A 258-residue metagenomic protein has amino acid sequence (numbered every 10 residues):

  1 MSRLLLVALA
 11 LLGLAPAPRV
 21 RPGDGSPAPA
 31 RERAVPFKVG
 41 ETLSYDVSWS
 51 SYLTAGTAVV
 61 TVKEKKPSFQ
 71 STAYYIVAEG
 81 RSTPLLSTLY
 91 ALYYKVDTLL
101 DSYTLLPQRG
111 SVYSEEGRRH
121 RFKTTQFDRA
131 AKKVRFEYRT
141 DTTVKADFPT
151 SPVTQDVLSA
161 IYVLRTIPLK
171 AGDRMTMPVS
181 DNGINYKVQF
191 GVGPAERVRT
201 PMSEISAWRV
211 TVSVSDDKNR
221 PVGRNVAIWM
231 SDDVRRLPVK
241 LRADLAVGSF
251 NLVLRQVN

Functional and structural regions predicted by a protein language model:
M1-L6: Bacterial N-terminal signal peptides that target proteins for export
L9-P18: Hydrophobic h-region of N-terminal signal peptides that target proteins for export in Gram-negative bacteria
R19-R129, T166-N258: Acidic, serine/threonine-rich low-complexity disordered tracts
R129-V179: Active-site/ligand-binding surface loops and adjacent short beta/alpha elements that line catalytic pockets across
